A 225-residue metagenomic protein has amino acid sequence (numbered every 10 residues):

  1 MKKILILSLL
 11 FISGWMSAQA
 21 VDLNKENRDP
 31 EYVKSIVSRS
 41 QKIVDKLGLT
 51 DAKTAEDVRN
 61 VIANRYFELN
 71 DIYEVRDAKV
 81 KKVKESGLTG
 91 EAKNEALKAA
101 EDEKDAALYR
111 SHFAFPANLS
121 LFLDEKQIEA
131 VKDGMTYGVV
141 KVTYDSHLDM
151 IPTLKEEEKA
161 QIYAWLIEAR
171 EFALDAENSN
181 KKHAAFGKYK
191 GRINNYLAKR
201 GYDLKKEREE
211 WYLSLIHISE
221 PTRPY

Functional and structural regions predicted by a protein language model:
M1-E26: Bacterial Sec-dependent N-terminal signal peptides
Q19-K25, G87-A96, A117-V131, A184-K190: Membrane-interacting alpha-helical segments
V21-S38: Short N-terminal segments immediately surrounding and downstream of signal-peptide cleavage
I36-A106, R110-S111: Early exported N-terminus immediately downstream of N-terminal targeting peptides
D51-V58, K126-G134, L204-R208: Surface-exposed patches in mature extracellular/periplasmic domains of secreted proteins
V80-N94, P152-I167, S179-D203: Long, compositionally biased
D102-K182, F186: Extended amphipathic alpha-helical interaction segments
I216-Y225: Single conserved hydrophobic/aromatic residue that forms the stacking wall/gate of nucleotide- or nucleobase-binding
